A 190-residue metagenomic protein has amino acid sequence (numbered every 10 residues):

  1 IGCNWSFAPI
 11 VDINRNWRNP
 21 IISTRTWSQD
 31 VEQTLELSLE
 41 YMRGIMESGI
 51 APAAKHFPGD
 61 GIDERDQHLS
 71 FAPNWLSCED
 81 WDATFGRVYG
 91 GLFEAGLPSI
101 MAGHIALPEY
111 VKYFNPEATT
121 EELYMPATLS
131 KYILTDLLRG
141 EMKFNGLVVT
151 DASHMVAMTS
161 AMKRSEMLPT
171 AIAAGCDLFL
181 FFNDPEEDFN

Functional and structural regions predicted by a protein language model:
G2-P9, G175-F179: Divalent metal-dependent hydrolysis catalytic cores, especially in the metallo-beta-lactamase
P9-I21: Short, conserved phosphate-binding/catalytic loop or strand-edge motifs used in phosphoryl-/nucleotidyl-transfer
T26: Conserved beta-strand positions that form and line the central face of beta-propeller blades
Q29-N190: Second-shell residues forming the walls of enzyme active-site clefts
